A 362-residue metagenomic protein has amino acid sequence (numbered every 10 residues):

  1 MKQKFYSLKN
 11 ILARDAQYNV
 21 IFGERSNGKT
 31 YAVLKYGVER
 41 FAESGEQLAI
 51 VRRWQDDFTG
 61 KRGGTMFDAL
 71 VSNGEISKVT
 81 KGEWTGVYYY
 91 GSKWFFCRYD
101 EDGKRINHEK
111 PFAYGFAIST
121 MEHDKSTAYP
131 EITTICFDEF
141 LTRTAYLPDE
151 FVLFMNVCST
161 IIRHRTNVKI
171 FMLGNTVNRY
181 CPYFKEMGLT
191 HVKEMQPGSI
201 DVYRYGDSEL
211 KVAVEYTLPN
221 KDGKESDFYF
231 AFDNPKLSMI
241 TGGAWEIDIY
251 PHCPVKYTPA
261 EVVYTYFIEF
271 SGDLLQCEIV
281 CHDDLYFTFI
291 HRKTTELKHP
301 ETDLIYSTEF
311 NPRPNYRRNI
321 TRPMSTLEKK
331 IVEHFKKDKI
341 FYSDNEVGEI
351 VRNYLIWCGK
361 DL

Functional and structural regions predicted by a protein language model:
M1-L362: Phosphate/NTP-binding elements of NTP-utilizing enzymes
